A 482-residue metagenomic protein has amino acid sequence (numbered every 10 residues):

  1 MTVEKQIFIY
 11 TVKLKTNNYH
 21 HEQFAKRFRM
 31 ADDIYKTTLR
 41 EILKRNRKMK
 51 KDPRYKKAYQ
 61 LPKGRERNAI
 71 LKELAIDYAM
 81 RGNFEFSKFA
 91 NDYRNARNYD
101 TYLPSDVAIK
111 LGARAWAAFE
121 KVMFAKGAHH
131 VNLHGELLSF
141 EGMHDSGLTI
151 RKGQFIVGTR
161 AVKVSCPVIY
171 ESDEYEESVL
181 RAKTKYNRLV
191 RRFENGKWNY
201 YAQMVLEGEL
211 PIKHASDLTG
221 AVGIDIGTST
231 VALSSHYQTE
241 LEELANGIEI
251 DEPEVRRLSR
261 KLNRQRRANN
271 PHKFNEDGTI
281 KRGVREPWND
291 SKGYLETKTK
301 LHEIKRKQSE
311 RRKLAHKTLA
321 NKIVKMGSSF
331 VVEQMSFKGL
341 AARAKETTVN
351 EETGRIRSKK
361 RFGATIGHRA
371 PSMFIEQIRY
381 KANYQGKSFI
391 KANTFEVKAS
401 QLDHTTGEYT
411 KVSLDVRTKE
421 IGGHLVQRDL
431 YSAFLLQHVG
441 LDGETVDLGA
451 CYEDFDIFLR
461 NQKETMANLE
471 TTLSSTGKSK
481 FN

Functional and structural regions predicted by a protein language model:
M1-I109, F481: Gly/serine-rich nucleotide phosphate-binding loop at the start of the catalytic core of nucleotide/ADP-ribose-handling
K5-I9, K197-N199, D225: A general secondary-structure signal for short beta-strands and their flanking turns/coil in non-transmembrane regions
F8-L14, V162-S172, E242-L244, I250: Generic detection of short hydrophobic beta-strand segments and adjacent strand-loop junctions
A31, L111-F119, T297, L301-Q308: Short amphipathic alpha-helical coiled-coil/interface segments
T38, K110-V122, L430-G440: Stable alpha-helical structural segments in soluble proteins, enriched in small hydrophobic residues
R65-E194, G363-A364, H368: Acidic carboxylate diad motif detector
K152-I156, N195-Q203, T230: A generic structural signal for beta-strand entry/edge sites
Y200-N482: Positively charged, helix-rich recognition surfaces that bind polyanionic ligands
